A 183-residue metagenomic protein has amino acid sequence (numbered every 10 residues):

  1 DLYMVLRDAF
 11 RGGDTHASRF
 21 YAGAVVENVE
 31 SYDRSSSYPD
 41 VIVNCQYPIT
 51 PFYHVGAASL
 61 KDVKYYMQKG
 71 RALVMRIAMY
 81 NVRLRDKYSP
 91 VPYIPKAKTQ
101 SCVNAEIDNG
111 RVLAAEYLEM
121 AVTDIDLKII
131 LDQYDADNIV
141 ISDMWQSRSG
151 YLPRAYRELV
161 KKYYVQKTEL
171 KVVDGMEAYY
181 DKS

Functional and structural regions predicted by a protein language model:
D1-S183: Conserved acidic
